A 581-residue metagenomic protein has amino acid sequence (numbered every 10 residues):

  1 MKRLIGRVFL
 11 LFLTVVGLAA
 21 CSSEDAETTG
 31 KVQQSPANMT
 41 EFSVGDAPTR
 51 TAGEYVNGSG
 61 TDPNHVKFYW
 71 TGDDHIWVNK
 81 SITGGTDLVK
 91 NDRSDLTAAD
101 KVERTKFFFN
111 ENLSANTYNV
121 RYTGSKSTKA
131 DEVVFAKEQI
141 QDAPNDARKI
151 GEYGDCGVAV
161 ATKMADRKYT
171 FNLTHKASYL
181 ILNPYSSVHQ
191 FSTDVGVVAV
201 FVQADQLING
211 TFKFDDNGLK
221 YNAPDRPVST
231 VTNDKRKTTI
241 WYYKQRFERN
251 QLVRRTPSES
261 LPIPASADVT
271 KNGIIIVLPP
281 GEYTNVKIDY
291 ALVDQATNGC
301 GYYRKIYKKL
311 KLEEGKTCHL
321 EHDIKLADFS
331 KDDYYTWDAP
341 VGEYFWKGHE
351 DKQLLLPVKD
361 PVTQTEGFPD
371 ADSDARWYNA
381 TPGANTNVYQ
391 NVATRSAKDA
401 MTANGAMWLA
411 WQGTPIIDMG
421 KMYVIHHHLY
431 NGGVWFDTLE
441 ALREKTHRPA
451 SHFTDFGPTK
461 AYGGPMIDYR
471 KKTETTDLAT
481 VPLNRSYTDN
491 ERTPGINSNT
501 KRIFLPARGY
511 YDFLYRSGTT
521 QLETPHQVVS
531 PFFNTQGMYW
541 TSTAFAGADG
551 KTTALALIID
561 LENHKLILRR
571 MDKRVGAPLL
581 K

Functional and structural regions predicted by a protein language model:
K2-G413, D418-M419: Sec-type signal peptide cleavage vicinity
E54, T117, R121, V134 (+16 more regions): Intrinsically disordered, low-complexity N-terminal regions enriched in serine/proline/glycine with scattered basic
G367-N497: Acidic, Ser/Thr/Gly/Pro-rich low-complexity segments that form flexible
L439-K581: C-terminal, surface-exposed recognition/capping segments
